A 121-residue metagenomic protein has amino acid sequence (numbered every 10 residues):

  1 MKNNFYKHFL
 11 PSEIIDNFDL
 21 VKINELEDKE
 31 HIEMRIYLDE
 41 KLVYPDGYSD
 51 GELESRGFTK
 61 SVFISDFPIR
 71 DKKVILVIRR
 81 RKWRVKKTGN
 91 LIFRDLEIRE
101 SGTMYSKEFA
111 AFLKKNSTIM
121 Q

Functional and structural regions predicted by a protein language model:
M1-N4, G47-E52, N90-I92: Generic detector of short, locally flexible boundary/turn motifs and exposed helical patches
M1-Y44: N-terminal alpha-helical interaction blocks
K2, P11, Y37, R56 (+3 more regions): Short linear sequence motifs
F5, T59-V62, F93: Residue-level signal for pocket-adjacent positions within structured domains
K7, D19, P45, S49 (+2 more regions): Compositionally biased, intrinsically disordered low-complexity regions enriched in proline and serine
F18, K22-I23, G51-L53, R81 (+2 more regions): General N-terminal targeting signals
I32, Y37-R84: N-terminal juxtadomain amphipathic helix that follows a signal peptide/anchor or precedes a small N-terminal auxiliary
I64-Q121: Short, positively charged, Gly/Tyr-enriched micro-motifs that form contact patches at catalytic or ligand/partner
